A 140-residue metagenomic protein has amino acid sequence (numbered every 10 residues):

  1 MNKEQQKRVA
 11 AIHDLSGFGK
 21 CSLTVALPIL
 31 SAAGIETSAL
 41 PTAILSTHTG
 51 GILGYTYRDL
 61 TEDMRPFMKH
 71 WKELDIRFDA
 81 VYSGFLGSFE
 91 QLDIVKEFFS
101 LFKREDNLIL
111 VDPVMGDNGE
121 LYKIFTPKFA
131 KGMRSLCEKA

Functional and structural regions predicted by a protein language model:
M1-A80: Small-residue (G/A/S/T)-rich helix-start motifs and N-terminal tracts that mark the onset
S83-G84, F89-A140: Conserved beta-alpha-beta core of the PfkB/ribokinase-like small-molecule kinase fold
